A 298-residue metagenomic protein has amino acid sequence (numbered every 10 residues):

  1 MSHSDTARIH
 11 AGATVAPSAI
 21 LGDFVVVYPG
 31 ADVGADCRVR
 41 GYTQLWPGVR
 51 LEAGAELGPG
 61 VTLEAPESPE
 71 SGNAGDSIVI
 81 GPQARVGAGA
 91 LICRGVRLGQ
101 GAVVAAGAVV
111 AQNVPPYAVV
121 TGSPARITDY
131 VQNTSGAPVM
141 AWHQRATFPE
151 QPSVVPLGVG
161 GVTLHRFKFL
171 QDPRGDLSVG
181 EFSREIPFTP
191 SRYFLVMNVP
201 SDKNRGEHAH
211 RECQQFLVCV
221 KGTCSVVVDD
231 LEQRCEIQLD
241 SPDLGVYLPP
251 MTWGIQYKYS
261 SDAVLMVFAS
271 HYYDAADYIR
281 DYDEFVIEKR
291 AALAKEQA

Functional and structural regions predicted by a protein language model:
S2-L98, S123-P124, Y130-G136: Flexible, glycine/small-residue-enriched loop-and-beta-strand segment within the central core of proteins
A16, E52, P115, P249-P250: Proline-anchored loop/turn motifs at beta-strand termini and strand-loop-strand connectors
Y42, A106-V109, N113, L239-S260: Conserved metal-binding segment of the jelly-roll/cupin
V61-L63, V110, G222-V227: Short beta-strand segments in beta-sandwich/barrel cores
E67, V114, P124, V131 (+3 more regions): Residues at the C-termini of beta-strands that transition into short coil/loop
V103, G107-T147: Contiguous mid-protein beta-loop-alpha structural module that forms a pocket-lining wall or clamp of enzyme active
G122, L248, F268: A conserved hydrophobic position in a structured secondary element of the catalytic/binding core that shapes
M140-L244, S261-D262, F268, Y273-D283 (+1 more regions): Non-catalytic, conserved peripheral segments adjacent to functional cores
